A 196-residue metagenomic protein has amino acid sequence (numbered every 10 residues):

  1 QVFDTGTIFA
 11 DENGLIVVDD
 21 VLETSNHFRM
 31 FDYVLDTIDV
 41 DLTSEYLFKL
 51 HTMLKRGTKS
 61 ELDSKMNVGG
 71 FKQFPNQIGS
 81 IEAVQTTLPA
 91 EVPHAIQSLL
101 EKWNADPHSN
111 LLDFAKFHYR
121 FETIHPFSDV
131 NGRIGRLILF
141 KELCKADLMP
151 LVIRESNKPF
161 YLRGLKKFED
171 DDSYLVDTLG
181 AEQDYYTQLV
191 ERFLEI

Functional and structural regions predicted by a protein language model:
Q1-D129, R133-I196: FIC/Doc superfamily catalytic core
